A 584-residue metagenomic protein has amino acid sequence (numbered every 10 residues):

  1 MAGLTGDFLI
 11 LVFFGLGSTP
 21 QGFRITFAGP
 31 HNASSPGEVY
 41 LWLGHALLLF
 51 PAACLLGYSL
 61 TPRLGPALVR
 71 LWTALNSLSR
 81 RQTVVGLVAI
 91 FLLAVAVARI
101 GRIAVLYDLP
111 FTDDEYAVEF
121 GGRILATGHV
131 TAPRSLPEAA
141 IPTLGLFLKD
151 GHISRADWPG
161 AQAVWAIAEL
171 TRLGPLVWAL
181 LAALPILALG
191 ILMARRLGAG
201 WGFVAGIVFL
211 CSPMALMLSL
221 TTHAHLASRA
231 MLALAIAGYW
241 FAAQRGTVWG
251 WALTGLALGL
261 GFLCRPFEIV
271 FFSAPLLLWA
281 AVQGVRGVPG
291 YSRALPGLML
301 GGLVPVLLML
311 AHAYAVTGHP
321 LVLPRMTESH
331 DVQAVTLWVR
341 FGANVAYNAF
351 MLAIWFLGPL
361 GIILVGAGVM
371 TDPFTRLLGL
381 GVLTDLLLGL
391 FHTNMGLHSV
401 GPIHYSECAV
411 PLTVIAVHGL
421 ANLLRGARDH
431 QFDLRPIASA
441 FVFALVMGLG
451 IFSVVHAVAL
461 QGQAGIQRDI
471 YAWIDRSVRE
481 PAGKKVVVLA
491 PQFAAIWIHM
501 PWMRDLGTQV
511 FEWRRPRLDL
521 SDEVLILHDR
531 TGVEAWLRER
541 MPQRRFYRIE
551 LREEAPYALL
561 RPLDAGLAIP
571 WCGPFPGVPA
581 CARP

Functional and structural regions predicted by a protein language model:
D7, V88-V97, F209, L256-L258 (+5 more regions): Transmembrane alpha-helix segments characteristic of polytopic inner-membrane glycan-assembly/cell-envelope
I25-L43, A139-L146, G290, Y314-T371 (+3 more regions): Membrane-lumen/periplasm interface segments of multi-pass, membrane-embedded glycan/lipid transferases
Q82-L92, M299-L303, L307, L383 (+2 more regions): Signature aromatic-anchored transmembrane alpha helix within multi-pass, membrane-resident enzymes that catalyze glycan
G174-A199, L234, G238: Transmembrane-helix motifs of polytopic, lipid-linked glycan transferases
L184-G190, R286, A346-L386, A416: Hydrophobic, aromatic-rich transmembrane alpha-helices and their immediate juxtamembrane boundary segments
R195-G200, A235-W251, G261, R286: Membrane-interface transmembrane helices that cradle and orient dolichyl/undecaprenyl
G202-P213, A237, L258-F262, L276: Short helix- or helix-capping micro-motifs that position conserved polar/aromatic residues at function-defining sites
M217-S228, F267: Short acidic/glycine- and proline-prone juxtamembrane loop motifs at membrane-interface regions of multi-pass membrane
